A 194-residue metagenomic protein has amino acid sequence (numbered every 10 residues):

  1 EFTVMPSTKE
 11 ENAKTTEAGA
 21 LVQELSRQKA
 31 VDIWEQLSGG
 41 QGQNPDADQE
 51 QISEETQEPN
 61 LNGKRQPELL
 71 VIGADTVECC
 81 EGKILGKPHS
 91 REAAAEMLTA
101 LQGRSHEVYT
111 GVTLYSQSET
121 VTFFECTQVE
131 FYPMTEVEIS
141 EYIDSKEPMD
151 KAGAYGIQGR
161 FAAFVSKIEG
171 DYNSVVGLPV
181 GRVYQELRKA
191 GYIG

Functional and structural regions predicted by a protein language model:
E1-T16, T120-C126: Short glycine-rich, Thr/Ser-proximal phosphate-binding strand/loop in the N-terminal lobe of ATP-dependent enzymes
E17-G194: Anionic-ligand binding patches
